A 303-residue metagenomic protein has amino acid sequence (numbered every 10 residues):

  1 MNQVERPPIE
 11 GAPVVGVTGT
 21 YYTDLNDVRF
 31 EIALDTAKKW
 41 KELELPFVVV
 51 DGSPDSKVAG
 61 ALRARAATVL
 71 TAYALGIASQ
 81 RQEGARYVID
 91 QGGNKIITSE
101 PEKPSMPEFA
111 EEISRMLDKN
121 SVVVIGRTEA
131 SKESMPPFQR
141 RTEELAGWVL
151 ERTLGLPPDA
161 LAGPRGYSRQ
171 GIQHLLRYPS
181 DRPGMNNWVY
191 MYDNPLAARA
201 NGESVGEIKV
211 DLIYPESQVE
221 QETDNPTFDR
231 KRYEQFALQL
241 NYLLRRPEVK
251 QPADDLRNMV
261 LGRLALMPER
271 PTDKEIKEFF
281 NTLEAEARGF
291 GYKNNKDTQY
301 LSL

Functional and structural regions predicted by a protein language model:
Y21-L45, P54-S56: Short, well-formed alpha-helical segments that are part of the catalytic scaffolds of diverse glycosyltransferases
S56-R63: Acidic helix N-cap motif at the loop->helix transition within catalytic regions of sugar-transfer enzymes
Y73-R81: A short, glycine-/small-residue-rich helix N-cap motif at loop->alpha-helix starts within glycosyltransferase
Q82-K95: Active-site nucleotide-sugar/metal-binding loop of Leloir-type enzymes
Y87, P107-H174: Acceptor/aglycone-binding surface of glycosyltransferases and processive sugar-polymer synthases
G93-P104: Short beta-strand-to-loop acidic/aromatic patch adjacent to the donor-nucleotide binding site
R177-D193: Donor nucleotide-sugar recognition loop
V189-L303: C-terminal catalytic/acceptor-binding lobe
